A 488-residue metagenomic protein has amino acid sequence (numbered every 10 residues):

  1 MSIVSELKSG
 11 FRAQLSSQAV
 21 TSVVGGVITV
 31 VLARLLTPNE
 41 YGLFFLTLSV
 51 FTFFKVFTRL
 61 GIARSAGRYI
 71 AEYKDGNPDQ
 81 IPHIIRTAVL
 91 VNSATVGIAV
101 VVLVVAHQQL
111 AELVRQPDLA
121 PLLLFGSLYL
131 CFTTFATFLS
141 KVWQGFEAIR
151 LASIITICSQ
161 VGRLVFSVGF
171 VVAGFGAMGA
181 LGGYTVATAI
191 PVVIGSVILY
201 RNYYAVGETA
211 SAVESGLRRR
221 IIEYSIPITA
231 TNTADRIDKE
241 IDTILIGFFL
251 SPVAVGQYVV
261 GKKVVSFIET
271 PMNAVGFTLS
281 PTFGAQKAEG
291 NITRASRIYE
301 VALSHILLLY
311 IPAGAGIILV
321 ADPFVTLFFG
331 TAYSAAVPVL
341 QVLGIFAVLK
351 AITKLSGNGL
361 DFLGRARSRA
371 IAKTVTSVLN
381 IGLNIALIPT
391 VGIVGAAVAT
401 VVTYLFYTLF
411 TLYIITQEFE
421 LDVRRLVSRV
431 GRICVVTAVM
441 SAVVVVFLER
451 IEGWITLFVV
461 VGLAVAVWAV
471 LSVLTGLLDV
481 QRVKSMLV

Functional and structural regions predicted by a protein language model:
S2-I3, A177, G195-K239, T282 (+2 more regions): Interhelical loop/hinge segments that connect adjacent transmembrane helices in multipass membrane
I3-G67, V96-V104, L123-Y129, Q160-R163 (+5 more regions): Signature of the first transmembrane helix
G10, Q14-T21, F51-T52, T58-Q108 (+3 more regions): Membrane-water interface segments that mark the loop-to-transmembrane alpha-helix transition
Q18, S22-T29, F45-A71, N92-V96 (+5 more regions): Small-residue-rich midsections of specific transmembrane alpha-helices
Y69-V89, Q257-K373: Specific pore-lining/lateral-gate transmembrane helices of multi-pass inner-membrane transport and insertion machines
L124, I155-Y204, V213, R220 (+3 more regions): Hydrophobic alpha-helical transmembrane segments
C131-C158, M178, G344-T376: Membrane-interface junctions at transmembrane-helix termini in multi-pass inner-membrane proteins
V445-V488: Membrane-proximal transmembrane or re-entrant/amphipathic helices at the cytosolic face
